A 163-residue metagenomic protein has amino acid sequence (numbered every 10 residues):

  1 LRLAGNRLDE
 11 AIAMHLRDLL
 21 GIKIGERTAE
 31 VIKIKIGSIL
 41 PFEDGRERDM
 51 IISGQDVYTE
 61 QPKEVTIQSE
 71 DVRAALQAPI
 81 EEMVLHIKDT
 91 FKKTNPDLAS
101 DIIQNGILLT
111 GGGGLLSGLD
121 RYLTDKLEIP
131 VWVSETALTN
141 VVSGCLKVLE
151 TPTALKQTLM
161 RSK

Functional and structural regions predicted by a protein language model:
L1-Q77: Phosphate-binding glycine-rich/basic clefts of nucleotide- and phosphate-handling proteins, predominantly
R2-L3, E26, D71, K88-F91 (+2 more regions): Tubulin/FtsZ superfamily GTPase core signature
I12, I87, L109, C145: Residue-level signature of catalytic and energy-coupling elements of molecular machines, predominantly ATP/GTP-dependent
I22-E26, F91-A99, L155-L159: Active-site phosphate-binding and catalytic loops of NTP-dependent enzymes
K23, I51, L108, W132-V133: Structured core elements
P41, A99-L123: Glycine-rich phosphate-binding loops at beta-strand->alpha-helix junctions
A75-I103, V148-T151: Phosphate/ATP-binding catalytic cores across multiple sugar-kinase/actin-like superfamilies, primarily ASKHA
R121-L146, T151, L155, R161-S162: Conserved phosphate-binding/catalytic loops in two-lobed NTP-binding clefts
